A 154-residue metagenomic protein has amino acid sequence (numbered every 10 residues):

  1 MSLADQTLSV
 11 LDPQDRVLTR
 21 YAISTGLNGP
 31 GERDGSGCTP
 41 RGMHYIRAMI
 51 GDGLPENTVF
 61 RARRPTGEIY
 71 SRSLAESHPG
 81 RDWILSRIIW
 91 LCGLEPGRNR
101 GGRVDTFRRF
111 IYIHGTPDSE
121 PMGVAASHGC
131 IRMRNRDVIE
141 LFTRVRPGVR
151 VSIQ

Functional and structural regions predicted by a protein language model:
M1-G29: A structural motif detector for short, solvent-exposed N-terminal "entry" segments of globular domains
L3, D12, T25, R47-A48 (+2 more regions): Pocket-edge structural micro-motifs
D5-T7, M43, I88: Structural motif
S9-V10, G31-E32, L54-N57: Short, solvent-exposed loop/turn elements at domain surfaces
V17-Y21, H44, R109-I111: Short beta-strand segments
Y21-S36, E68-A75, N135: N-terminal post-signal-peptidase region of extra-cytosolic proteins
P30-M49: Short, surface-exposed secondary-structure junctions/capping segments
L54-Q154: Exported/periplasmic cell-wall-interacting domains
